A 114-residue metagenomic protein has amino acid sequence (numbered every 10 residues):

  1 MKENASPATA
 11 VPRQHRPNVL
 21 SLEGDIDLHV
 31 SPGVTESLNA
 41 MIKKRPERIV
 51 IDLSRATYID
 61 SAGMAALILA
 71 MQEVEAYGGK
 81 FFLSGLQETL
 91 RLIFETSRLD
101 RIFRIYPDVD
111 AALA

Functional and structural regions predicted by a protein language model:
A5-E36: STAS-typified acidic loop motif
H15, S54, D110: Conserved catalytic submotifs in the C-terminal HATPase_c
D25-F103: Amphipathic alpha-helical interaction surfaces in cytosolic regulatory modules
E88, D110-A111: Acidic phosphotransfer microenvironment of two-component signaling modules
R104-D108: Short acidic-hydrophobic, aromatic-tinged amphipathic segments that line or gate anion-handling sites
A114: Short, charged recognition helix plus adjacent turn of helix-turn-helix-like nucleic-acid-binding domains
